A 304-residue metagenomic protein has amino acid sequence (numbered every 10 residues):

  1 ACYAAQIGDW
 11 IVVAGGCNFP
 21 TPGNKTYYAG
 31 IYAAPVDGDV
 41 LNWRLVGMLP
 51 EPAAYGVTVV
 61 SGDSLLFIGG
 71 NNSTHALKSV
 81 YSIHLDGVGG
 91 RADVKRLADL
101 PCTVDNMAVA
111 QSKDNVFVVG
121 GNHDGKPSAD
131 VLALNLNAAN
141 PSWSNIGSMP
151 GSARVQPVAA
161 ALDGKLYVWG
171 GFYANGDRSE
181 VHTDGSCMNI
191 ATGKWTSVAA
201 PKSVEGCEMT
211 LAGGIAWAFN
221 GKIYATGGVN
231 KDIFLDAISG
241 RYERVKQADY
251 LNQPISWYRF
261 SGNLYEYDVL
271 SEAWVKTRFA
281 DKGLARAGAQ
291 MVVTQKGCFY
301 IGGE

Functional and structural regions predicted by a protein language model:
A1-E304: Kelch-like beta-propeller repeat domains
